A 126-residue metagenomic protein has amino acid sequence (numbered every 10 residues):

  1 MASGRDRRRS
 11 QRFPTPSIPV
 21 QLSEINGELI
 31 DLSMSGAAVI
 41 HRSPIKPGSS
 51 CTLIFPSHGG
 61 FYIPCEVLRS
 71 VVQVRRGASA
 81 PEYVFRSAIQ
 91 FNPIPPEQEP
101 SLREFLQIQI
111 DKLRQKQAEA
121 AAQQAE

Functional and structural regions predicted by a protein language model:
M1-M34, R103-E126: N-terminal helix initiation/capping motif
S17-L22, G48-Y62: Short conserved beta-strand and strand-loop elements enriched in small hydrophobics with frequent Asp/Gly
G27-L29, I63-V71: Short beta-strand-centered aromatic/proline hotspots
A38-H41, V71-F91: Short, solvent-exposed secondary-structure boundary/capping segments
S49, L53-P56, E99-D111: Extended Gly/Ser/Thr-rich low-complexity repeat segments, especially those forming or decorating extracellular
E82-I108: C-terminal structural segments of small proteins and small subunits
